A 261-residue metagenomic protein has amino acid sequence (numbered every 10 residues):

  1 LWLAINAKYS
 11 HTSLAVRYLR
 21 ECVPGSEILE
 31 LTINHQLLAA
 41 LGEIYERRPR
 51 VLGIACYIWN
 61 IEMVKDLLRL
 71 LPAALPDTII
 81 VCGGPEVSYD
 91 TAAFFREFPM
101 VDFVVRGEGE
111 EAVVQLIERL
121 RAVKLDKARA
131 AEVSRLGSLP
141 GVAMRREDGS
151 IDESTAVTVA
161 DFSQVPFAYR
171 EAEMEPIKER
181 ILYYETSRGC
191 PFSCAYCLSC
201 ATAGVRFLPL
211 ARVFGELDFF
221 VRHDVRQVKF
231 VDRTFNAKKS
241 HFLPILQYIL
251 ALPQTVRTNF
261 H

Functional and structural regions predicted by a protein language model:
L1-K8, V51: Nucleotide-activated donor-dependent transferases that construct or modify glycoconjugates
I5-L14, C56-I61: A short, glycine/small-residue-rich beta-strand->loop->alpha-helix junction that serves as a flexible
H11, W59, Y89, F94 (+4 more regions): Tryptophan-centric aromatic hotspots in well-structured domains and transmembrane helices
T12-A15, M63-L67, A93, P209 (+1 more regions): Residues at alpha-helix caps and immediate loop-helix transition turns in enzyme cores, especially N- and C-cap
S13-E21, E216: Short amphipathic alpha-helix
C22, E27-A156: Glycine-rich beta-alpha loop elements in corrinoid/cobalamin-binding modules across cobalamin-dependent enzymes
A156-F162: A short, sequence-level motif marking secondary-structure junctions
S163-H261: Radical SAM [4Fe-4S] cluster-binding motif and immediate context
